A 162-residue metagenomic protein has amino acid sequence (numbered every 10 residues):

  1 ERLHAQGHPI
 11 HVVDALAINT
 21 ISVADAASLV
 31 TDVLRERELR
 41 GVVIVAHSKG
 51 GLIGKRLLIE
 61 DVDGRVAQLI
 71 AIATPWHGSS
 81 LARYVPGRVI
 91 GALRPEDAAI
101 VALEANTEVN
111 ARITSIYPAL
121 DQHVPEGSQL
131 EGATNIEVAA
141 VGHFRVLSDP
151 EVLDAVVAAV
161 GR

Functional and structural regions predicted by a protein language model:
R2-A15, T20-A111, H123-V124: Serine-dependent carboxylesterase/thioesterase catalytic core of lipase-like alpha/beta-hydrolase/SGNH enzymes
T107-R162: C-terminal catalytic-base region of ester-bond hydrolases, centering on the histidine of the charge-relay
